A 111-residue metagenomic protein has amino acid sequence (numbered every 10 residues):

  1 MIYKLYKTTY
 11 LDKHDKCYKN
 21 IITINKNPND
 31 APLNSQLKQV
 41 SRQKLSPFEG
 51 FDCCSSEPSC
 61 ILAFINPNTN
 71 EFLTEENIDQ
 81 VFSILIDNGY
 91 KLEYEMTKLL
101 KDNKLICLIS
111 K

Functional and structural regions predicted by a protein language model:
M1-K111: Terminus-proximal functional modules
